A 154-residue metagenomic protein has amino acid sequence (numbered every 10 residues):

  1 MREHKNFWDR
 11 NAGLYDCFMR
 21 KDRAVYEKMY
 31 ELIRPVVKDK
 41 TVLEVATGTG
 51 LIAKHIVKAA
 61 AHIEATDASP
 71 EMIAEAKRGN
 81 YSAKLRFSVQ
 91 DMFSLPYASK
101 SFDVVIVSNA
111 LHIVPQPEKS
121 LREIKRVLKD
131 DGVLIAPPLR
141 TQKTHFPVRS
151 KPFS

Functional and structural regions predicted by a protein language model:
M1-G13: N-terminal, positively charged/glycine-rich alpha-helical extensions of SAM-dependent methyltransferases
K21-K40: Conserved alpha-helix/loop element of class I SAM-dependent methyltransferases that forms part of the SAM/SAH-binding
K40-G48: Conserved class I S-adenosyl-L-methionine
T47-S94: Class I SAM-dependent methyltransferase SAM/SAH-binding core
I106: A conserved beta-strand element that flanks and buttresses the S-adenosyl-L-methionine
N109-A110: Short catalytic micro-motifs in class I SAM-dependent methyltransferases
E118-V133: A short glycine-rich, Lys/Arg-flanked "PGG" loop and its adjoining helix->strand segment in the class I
V133-S154: Conserved class I S-adenosyl-L-methionine
